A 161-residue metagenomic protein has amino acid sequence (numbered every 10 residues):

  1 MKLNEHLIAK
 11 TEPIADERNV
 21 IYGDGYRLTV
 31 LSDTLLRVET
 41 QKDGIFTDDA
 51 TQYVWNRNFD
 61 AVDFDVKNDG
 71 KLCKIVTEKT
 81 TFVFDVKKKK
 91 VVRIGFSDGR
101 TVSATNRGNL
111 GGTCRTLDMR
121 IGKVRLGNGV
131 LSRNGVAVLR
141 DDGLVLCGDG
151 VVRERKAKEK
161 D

Functional and structural regions predicted by a protein language model:
K2-A15: Short, Gly/Pro- and small/polar-rich lid/capping loops
H6, L31-G70: A low-complexity, Ser/Thr/Gly/Pro-enriched, surface-exposed linker/loop concept that marks segments flanking
E12-R27, L31-R37: N-terminal-proximal low-complexity accessory segments that begin disordered and transition into the first
I14, I21-Y22, F59, V66-N68 (+1 more regions): Short solvent-exposed loop/turn micro-motifs enriched in small/polar/acidic residues
T29, R37-E39, V83, V130: Residues within well-ordered beta-strands of beta-sheet-rich folds
V66-D161: Catalytic and substrate-binding clefts that recognize carbohydrates or anionic sugar/phosphate headgroups
